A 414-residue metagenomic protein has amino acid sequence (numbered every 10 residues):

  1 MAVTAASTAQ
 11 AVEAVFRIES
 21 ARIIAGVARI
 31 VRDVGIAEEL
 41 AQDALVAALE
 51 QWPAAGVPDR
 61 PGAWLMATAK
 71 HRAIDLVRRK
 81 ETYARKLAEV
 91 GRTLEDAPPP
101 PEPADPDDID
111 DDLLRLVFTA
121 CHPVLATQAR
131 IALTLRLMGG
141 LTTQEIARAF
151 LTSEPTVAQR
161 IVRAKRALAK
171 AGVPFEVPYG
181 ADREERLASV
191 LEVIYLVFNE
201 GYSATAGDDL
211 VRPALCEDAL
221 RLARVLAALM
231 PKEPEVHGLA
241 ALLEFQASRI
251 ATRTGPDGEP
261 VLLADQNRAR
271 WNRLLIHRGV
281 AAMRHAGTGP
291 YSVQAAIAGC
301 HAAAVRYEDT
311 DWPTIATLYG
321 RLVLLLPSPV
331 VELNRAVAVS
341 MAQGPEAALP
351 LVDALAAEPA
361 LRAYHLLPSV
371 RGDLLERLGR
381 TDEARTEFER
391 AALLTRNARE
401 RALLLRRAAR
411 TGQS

Functional and structural regions predicted by a protein language model:
A2-A25, G35-E38, E184-E192, L196: A short, charge-rich alpha-helical start-of-domain segment used by transcription regulators
V15-V34, A47-Q51, F118-H122, S203-A206 (+1 more regions): Amphipathic, Lys/Arg- and hydrophobic-enriched alpha-helical face
E19, P61, R160, E387: Residues within the DNA-recognition helix of helix-turn-helix
L45-L49, D59-A88, K165: Σ70-family region 2.3-2.4 aromatic/basic alpha-helix that recognizes the −10 promoter and nucleates DNA melting
K80, A88-T143, T152-G320: Amphipathic helix-loop-helix modules that constitute alpha-helical solenoid scaffolds
L239, L243-Q246, Q294, A298 (+4 more regions): "A position-specific structural signal for the A-helix of alpha-solenoid helical repeats
A247, R306-D309, A342-Q343, L378 (+1 more regions): Structural motif corresponding to the intra-repeat A-B loop/turn of tetratricopeptide repeats
